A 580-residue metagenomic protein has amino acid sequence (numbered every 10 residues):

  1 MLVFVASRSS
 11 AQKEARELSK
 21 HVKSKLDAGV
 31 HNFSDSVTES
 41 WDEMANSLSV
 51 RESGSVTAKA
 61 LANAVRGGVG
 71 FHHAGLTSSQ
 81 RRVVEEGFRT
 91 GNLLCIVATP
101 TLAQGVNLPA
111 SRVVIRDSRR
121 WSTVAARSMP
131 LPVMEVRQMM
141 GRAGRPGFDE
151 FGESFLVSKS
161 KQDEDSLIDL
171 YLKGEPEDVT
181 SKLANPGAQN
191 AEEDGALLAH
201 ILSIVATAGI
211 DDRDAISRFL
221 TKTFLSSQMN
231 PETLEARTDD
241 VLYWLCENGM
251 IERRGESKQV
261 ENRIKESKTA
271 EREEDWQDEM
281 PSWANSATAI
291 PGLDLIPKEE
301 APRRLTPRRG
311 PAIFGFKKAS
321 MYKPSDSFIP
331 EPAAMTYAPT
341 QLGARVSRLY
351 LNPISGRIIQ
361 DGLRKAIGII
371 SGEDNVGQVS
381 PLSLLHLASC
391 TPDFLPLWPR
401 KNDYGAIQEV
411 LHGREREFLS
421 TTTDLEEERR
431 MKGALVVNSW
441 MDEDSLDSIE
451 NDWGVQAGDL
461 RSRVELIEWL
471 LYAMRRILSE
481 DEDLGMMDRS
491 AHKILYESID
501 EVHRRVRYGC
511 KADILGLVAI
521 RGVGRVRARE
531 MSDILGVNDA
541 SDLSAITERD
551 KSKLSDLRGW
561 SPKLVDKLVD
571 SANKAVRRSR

Functional and structural regions predicted by a protein language model:
M1-A6: Conserved RecA-like ASCE P-loop NTPase motor core of nucleic-acid helicases/translocases
R8-C95, T123, S128-M134: Conserved C-terminal RecA-like helicase domain
C95, L102-R119, E153-V157: A short beta-strand element within the Helicase C-terminal
P100, G249: Glycine-centered, phosphate/nucleic-acid-interacting loop/turn motifs that mediate DNA/RNA or nucleotide
R119, M129-L170: Conserved segment of the helicase C-terminal RecA-like domain
E150-R237, L515: C-terminal or mid-to-C-terminal helical accessory/interaction module adjacent to the motor/catalytic core
M229, D239-V241, E247-N248, S257 (+1 more regions): C-terminal helical accessory/scaffold domains
S490, V502-G516, R521-R580: Accessory alpha-helical DNA-binding modules that contact the DNA backbone or grooves
